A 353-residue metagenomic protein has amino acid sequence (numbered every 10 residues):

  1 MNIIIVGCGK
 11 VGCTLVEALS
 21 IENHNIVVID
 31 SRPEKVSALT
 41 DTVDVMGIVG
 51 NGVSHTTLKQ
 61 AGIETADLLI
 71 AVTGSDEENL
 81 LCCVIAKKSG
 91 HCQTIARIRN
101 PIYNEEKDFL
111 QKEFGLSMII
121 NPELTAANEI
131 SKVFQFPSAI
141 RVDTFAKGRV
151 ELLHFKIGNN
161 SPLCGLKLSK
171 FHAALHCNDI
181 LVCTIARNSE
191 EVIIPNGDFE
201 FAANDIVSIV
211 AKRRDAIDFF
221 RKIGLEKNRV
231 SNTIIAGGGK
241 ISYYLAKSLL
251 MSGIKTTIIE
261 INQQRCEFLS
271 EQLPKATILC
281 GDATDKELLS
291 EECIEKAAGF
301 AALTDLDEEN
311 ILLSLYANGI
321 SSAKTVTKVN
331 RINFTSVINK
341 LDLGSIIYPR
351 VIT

Functional and structural regions predicted by a protein language model:
M1-T353: Cytosolic regulatory regions of ion transport systems
